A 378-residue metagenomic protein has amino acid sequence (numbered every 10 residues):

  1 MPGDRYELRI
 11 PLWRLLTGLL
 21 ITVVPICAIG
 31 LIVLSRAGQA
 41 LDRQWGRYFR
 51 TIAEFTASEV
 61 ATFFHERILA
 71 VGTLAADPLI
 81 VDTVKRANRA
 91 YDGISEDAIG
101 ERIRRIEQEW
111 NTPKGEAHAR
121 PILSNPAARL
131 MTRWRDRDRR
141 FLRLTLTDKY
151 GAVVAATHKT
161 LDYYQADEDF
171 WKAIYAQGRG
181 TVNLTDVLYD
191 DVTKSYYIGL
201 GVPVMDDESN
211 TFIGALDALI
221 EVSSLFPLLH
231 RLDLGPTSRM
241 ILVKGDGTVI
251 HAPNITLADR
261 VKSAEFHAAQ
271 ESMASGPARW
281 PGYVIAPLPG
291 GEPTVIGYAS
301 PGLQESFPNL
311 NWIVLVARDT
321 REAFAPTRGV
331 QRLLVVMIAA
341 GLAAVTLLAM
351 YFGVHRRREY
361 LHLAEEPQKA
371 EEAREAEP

Functional and structural regions predicted by a protein language model:
M1-V23, G329, H355-P378: Positive-inside N-terminal membrane-insertion signal
P2-Q39, R47, L333-F352: Extreme N-terminal signal-anchor transmembrane helix of membrane signaling/transducer proteins, especially in bacteria
L15, P25-E116, D136-R140, K149 (+2 more regions): Juxtamembrane extracytoplasmic/periplasmic/luminal helical "stalk" adjacent to the first N-terminal
V33, G214-A218, V314-V316: Sensory beta-strand/linker motifs that couple input domains to effectors
R105-R133, R137, T157-Y189, I255-P287: Extracytoplasmic/periplasmic sensor domains and loops in membrane signaling proteins
A128-S223, P227, R231: Extracytoplasmic/periplasmic ligand-binding sensor regions of membrane-associated signaling proteins
R143-Y150, R239-D246, A286-L288: Short hydrophobic alpha-helical segments used for membrane anchoring or interfacial signaling
E265-L333: Extracellular/periplasmic juxtamembrane segments that couple receptor/chemosensory ectodomains to their
